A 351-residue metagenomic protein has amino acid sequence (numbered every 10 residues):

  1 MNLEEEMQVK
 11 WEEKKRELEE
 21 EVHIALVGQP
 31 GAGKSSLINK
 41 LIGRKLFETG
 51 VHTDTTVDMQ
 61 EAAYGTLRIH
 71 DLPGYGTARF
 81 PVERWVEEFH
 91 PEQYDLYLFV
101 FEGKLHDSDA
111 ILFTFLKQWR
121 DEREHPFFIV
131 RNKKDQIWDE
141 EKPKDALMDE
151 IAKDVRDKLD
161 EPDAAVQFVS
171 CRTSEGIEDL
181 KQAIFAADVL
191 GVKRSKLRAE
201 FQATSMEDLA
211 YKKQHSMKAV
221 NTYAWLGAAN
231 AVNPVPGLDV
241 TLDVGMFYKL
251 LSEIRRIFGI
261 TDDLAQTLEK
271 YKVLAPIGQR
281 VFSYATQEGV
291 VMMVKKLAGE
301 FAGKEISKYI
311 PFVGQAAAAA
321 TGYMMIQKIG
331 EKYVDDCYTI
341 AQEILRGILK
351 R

Functional and structural regions predicted by a protein language model:
M1-T77, I260-T261: Conserved G1/Walker A P-loop phosphate-binding module
L18-E19, A62-Y64, F89-D95, D160: Flexible, charged surface loops at secondary-structure boundaries
D54, H70-Q118: Switch II of P-loop NTPase G domains
E92-L96, E122-F127, E161-A165: Short glycine-/polar-rich loops that comprise or flank the Walker A/P-loop and associated switch/sensor motifs
V100-D157: Replace "adjacent to P-loop NTPase cores in ATP/GTP-dependent enzymes" with "adjacent to NTP-binding cores
K133-A199: Canonical P-loop GTPase G-domain recognition
A199-R351: Alpha-helical membrane association modules
